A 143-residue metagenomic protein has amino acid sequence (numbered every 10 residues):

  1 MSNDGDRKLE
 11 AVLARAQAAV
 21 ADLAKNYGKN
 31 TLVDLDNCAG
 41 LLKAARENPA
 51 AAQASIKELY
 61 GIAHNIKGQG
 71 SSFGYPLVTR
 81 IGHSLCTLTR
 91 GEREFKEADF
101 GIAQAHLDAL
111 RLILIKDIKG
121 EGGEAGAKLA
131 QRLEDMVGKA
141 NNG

Functional and structural regions predicted by a protein language model:
M1-A19: Short, low-complexity N-terminal regulatory "tails/caps" that precede and couple sensory modules
M1-D6, L107-G143: Structural secondary-structure packing elements that flank or coincide with functional cores
A14-K57: Long, amphipathic alpha-helical coiled-coil segments characteristic of histidine-phosphotransfer scaffolds
N26, A54, T89-Q104: Histidine phosphotransfer helical core of two-component systems
L35, A39-L42, A63, K67-G70 (+7 more regions): A structural signal for well-ordered alpha-helices, especially hydrophobic packing surfaces of coiled-coils
Q53-Y60, T79, F100-Q104, G123-K128: Short, charged, amphipathic alpha-helical segments
A54-G91: Extended, amphipathic alpha-helices with heptad-repeat/coiled-coil or helix-bundle character that serve as
H83-S84, I102-A109: Elongated alpha-helical scaffolds
